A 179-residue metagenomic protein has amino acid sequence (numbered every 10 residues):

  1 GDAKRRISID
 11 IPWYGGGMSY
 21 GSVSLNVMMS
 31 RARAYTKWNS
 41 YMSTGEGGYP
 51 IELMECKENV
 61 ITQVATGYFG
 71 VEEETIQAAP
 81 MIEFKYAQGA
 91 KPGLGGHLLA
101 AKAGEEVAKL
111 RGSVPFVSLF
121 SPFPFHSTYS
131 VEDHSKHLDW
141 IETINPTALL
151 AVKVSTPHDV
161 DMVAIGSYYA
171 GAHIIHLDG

Functional and structural regions predicted by a protein language model:
G1-H126, D133-S135: N-terminal capping/small domains of soluble enzymes
F120-G179: Glycine-rich phosphate/ribose-binding loops and adjacent secondary-structure elements that form binding surfaces
